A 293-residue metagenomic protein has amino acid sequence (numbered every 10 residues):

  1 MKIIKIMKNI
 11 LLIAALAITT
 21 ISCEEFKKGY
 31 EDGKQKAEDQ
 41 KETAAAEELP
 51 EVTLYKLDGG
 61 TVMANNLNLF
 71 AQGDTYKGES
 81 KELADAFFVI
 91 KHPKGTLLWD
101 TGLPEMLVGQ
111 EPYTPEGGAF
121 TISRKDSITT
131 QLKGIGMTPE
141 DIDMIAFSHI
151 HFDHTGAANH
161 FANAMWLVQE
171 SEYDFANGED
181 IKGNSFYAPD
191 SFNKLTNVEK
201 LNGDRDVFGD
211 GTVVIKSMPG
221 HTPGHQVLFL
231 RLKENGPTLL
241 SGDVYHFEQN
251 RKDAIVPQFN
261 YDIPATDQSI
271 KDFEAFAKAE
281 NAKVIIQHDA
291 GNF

Functional and structural regions predicted by a protein language model:
K5-I13: Sec-dependent signal peptide recognition, specifically the positively charged N-region followed immediately by
C23-D126, D141, N235-G242, K278: Metallo-beta-lactamase
D39, A45, R124-D141, Q169-S217 (+1 more regions): Metallo-beta-lactamase
L54, I90, W99-D100, I142 (+7 more regions): Divalent metal-coordination and catalytic microenvironments
T61-A64, L103-L107, I150-D153, E172-F175 (+4 more regions): Solvent-exposed loop/turn segments at secondary-structure junctions within structured extracellular/periplasmic domains
P112-V168: Active-site metal-binding motif and surrounding structural segment of the metallo-beta-lactamase
P189-N193, D204-F208, T212-P219, P223-G291: Metallo-beta-lactamase
